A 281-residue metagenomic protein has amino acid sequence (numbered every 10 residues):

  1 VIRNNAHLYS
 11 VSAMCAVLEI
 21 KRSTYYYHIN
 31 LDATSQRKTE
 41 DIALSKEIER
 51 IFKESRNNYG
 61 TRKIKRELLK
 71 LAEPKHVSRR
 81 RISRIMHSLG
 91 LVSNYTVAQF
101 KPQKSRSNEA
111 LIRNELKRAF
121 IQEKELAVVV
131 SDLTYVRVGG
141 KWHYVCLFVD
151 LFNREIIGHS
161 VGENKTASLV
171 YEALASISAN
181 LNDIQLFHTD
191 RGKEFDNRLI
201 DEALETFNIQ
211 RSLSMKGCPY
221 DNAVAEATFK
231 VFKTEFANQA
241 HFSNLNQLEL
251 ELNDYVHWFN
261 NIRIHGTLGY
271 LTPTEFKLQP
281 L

Functional and structural regions predicted by a protein language model:
R3-H28, S88-L89: Structured, non-catalytic alpha/beta "coupling" segments that mediate domain-domain communication and provide generic
C15, Y25, I48, I64 (+15 more regions): Mobile genetic element proteins and their domesticated derivatives, centered on retroelements and DNA transposons
R22-K124, C218, T272-P280: Basic, flexible linker segments flanking DNA-binding modules in nucleic acid-interacting mobile-element proteins
Y95-K101, F187-R191, E205-V224, A240-N244: RNase H-like polynucleotidyl transferase catalytic core
R118, Q122-I157, E163-N164: An active-site-proximal beta-strand-loop segment
H159-L181: Active-site beta-loop-alpha junctions of metal-dependent nucleic acid enzymes, especially the RNase H-like/DDE
L181-N197, M215, L271: Acidic/histidine-rich, metal-coordinating catalytic segments
E205-I209, V231-L281: C-terminal domain-tail junction helix/linker
